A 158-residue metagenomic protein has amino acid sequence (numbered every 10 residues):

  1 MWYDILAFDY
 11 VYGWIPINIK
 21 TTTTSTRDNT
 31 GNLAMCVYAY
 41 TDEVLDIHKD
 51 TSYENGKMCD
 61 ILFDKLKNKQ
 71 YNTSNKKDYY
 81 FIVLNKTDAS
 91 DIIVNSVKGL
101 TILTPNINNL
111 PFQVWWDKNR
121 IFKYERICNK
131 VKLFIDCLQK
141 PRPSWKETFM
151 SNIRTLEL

Functional and structural regions predicted by a protein language model:
M1-Y3, F8-I15, T21-L158: Nucleic-acid endonuclease domains
